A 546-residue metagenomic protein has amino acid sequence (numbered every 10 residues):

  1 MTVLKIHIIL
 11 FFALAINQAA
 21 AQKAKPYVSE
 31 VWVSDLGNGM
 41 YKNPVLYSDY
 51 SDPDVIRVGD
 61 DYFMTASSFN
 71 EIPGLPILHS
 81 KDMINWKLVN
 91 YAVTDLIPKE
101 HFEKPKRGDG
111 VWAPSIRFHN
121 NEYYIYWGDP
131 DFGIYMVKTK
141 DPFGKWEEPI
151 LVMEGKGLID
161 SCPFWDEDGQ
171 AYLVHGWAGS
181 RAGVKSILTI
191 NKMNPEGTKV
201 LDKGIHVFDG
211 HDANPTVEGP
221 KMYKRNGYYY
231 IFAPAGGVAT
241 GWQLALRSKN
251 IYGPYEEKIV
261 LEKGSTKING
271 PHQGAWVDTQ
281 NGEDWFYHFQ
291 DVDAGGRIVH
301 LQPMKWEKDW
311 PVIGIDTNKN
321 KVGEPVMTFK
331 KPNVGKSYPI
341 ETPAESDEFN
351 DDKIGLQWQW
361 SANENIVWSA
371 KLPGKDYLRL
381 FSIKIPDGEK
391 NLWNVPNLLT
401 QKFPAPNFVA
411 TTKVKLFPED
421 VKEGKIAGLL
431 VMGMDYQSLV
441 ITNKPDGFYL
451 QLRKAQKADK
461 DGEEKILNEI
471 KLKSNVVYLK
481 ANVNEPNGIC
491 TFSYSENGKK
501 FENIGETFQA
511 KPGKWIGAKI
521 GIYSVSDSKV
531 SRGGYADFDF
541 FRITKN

Functional and structural regions predicted by a protein language model:
M1-A24: Bacterial Sec-dependent N-terminal signal peptides
A21-N546: Carbohydrate-active catalytic/glycan-binding domains of CAZyme proteins, especially the secreted or lumenal ectodomains
